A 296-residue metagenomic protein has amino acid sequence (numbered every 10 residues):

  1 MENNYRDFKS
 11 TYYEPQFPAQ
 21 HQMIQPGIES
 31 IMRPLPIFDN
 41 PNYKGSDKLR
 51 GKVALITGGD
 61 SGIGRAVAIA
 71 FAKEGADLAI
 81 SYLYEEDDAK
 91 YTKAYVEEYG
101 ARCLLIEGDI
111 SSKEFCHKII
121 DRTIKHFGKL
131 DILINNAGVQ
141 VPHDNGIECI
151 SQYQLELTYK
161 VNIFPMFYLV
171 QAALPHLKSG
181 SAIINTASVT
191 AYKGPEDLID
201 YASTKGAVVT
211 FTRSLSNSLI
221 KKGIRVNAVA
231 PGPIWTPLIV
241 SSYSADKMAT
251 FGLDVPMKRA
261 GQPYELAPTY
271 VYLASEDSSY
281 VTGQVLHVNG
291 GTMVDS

Functional and structural regions predicted by a protein language model:
Y5, T11, M32, P41 (+4 more regions): Short C-terminal tail/terminal secondary-structure segment of NAD(P)H-dependent dehydrogenase/reductase domains
Q16-F17, S112, H117, K125 (+3 more regions): Conserved mid-core segment of classical short-chain dehydrogenase/reductases
E148, D197-I199, K221, P233-V255 (+1 more regions): A glycine/serine/threonine-rich, flexible loop-to-helix segment that serves as the NAD(P) cofactor-binding "lid"
E148-F167, I184, V208, M257: Catalytic Tyr-X3-Lys loop
V170, T204, T212: Active-site helix of classical SDR
P175-H176, N217-K221, S279: Alpha-helical segment proximal to the catalytic Tyr-Lys
S188: Residue(s) in the substrate-gating loop at a strand-loop-helix junction that position the organic substrate next
V255-L266: A conserved structural motif in NAD(P)-dependent oxidoreductases
